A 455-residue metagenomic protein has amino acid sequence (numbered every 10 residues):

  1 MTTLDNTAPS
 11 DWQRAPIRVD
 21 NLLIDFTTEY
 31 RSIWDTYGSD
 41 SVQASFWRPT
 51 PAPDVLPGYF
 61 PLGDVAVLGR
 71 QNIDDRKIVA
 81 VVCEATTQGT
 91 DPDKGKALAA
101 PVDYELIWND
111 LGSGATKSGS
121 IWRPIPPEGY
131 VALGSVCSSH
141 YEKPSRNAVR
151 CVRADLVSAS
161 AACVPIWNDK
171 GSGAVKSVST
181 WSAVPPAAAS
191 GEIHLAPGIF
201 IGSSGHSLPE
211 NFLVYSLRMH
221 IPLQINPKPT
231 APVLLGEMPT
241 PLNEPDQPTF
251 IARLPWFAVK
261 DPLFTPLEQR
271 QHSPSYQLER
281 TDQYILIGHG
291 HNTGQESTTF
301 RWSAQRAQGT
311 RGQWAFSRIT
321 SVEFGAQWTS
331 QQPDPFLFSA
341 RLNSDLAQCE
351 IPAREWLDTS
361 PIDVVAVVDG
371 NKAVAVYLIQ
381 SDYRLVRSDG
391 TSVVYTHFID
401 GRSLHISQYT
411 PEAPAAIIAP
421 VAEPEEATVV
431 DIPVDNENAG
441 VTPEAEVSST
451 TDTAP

Functional and structural regions predicted by a protein language model:
M1-T2, P455: Initiator methionine at the very start of the polypeptide chain
T2-A52, S177-P186, G191-E192, A196-P197 (+6 more regions): Peripheral membrane interaction modules
D54-S120, P124-P127, V131-I166, K170 (+5 more regions): Membrane-insertion modules used to breach or fuse lipid bilayers
